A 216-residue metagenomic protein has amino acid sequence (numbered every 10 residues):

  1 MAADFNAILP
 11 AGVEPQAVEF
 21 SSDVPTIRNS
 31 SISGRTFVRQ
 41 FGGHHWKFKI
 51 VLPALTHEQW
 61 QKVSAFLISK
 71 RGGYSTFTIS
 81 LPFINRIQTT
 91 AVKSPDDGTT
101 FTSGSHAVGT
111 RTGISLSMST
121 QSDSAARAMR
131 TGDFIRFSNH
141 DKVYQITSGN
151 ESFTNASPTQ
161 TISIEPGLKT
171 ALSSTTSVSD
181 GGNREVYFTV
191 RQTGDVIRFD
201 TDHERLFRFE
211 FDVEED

Functional and structural regions predicted by a protein language model:
M1-D216: Extracellular/virion structural assembly segments
